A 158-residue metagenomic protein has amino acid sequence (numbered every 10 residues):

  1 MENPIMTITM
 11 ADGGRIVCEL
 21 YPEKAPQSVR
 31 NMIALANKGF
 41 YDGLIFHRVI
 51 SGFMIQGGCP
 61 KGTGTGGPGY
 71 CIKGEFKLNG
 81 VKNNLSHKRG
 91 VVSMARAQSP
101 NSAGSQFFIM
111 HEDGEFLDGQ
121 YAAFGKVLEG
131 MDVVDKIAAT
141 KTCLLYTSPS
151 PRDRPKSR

Functional and structural regions predicted by a protein language model:
M1-S148, R154: Cyclophilin-like peptidyl-prolyl cis-trans isomerases
S157-R158: Hydrophobic alpha-helical segments, chiefly the membrane-spanning helices and signal/signal-anchor peptides
